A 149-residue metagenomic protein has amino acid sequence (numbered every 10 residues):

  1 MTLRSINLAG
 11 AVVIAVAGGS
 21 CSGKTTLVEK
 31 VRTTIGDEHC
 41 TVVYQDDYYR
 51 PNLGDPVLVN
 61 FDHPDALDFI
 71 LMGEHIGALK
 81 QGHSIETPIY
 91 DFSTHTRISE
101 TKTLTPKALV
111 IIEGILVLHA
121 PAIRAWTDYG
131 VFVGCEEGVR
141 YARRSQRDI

Functional and structural regions predicted by a protein language model:
M1-N7: Pre-Walker A adenine-sensing motif
A11: Short coil/loop residues immediately preceding or within conserved phosphate-binding loops of NTP-utilizing enzyme
S20: The conserved Walker
K24: Conserved lysine of the Walker
L27, V31: Hydrophobic positions on the alpha1 helix immediately C-terminal to the Walker A/P-loop
E38-Y44, R50-I98, L109: Conserved nucleotide-sensing/catalytic segment adjacent to the nucleotide-binding pocket in NTP-handling enzymes
I98-D148: ATP-dependent NMP and nucleoside kinases share a basic, alpha-helical "lid"
